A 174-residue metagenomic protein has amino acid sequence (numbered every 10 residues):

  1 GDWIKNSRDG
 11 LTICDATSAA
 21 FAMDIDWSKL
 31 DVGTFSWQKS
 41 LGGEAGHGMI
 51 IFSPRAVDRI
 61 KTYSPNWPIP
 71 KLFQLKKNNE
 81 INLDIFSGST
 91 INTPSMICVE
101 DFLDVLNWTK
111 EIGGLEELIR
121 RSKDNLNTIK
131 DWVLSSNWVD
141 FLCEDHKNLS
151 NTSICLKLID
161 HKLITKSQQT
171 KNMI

Functional and structural regions predicted by a protein language model:
G1-F21, V32, S40: Active-site phosphate-binding strand-loop segment of PLP-dependent enzymes
N6-R8, W27-S28, S135-S136: Short, well-ordered coil/turn elements that cap or connect secondary structure elements
D9-T12, D31-T34, G48-M49, K130 (+1 more regions): Structural motif
A19, N125, N148-L149: Short, catalytically relevant binding-site loops at active-site mouths
A22-S40, A45-G48: Internal gly/pro-rich beta-alpha loop/helix module that stabilizes soluble enzyme cofactors or their anionic handles
Q38-N127: Active-site C-terminal subdomain of aminotransferase-like
N127-L134: Active-site rim loops that border cofactor/substrate pockets in soluble metabolic enzymes
L134, W138-I174: Conserved C-terminal alpha-helix-loop-beta "cap" of PLP-dependent enzymes that closes/shapes the active-site mouth
